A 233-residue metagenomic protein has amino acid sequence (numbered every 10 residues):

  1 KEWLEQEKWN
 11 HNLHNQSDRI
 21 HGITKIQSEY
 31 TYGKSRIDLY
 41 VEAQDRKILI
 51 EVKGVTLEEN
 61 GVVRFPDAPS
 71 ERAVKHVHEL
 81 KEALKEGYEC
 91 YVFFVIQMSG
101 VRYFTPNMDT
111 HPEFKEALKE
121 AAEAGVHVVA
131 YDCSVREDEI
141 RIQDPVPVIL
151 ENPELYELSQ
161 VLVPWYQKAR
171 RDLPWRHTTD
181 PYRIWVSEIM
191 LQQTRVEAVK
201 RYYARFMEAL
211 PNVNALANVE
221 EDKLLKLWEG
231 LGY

Functional and structural regions predicted by a protein language model:
K1: Nuclease catalytic cores
W9-Y32: A short acidic/basic microdomain associated with nuclease active sites
Y30, V41-A43, E51-G54, F94-I96 (+1 more regions): Short, structured patches in soluble enzyme cores that scaffold and shape functional sites
G33-S35, V55-E58, M98-G100, R136-E137: Short, catalytically relevant binding-site loops at active-site mouths
I37-D67, L80: Conserved catalytic cores of phosphodiester-cleaving nucleases, focusing on short active-site segments
F65-K75: A short acidic, glycine-rich active-site loop that binds or catalyzes chemistry on phosphate/adenosine moieties
P69, H78, L84, E89-Y91 (+2 more regions): Non-catalytic C-terminal interaction segments of nucleic acid-processing enzymes
I149-Y233: N-terminal polyanion-binding entry modules of DNA glycosylases/AP lyases and select other DNA-binding proteins
